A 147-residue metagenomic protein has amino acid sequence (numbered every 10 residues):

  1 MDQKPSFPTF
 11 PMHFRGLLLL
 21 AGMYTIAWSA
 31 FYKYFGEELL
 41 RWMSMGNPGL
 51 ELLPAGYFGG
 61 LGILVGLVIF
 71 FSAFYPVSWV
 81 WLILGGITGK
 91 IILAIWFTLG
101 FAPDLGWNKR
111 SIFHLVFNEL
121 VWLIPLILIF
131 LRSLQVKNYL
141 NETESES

Functional and structural regions predicted by a protein language model:
M1-S6, V136-S147: Short, charged juxtamembrane terminal tails flanking transmembrane helices
M1-T25: Cytosolic juxtamembrane helix and N-cap/initiation of the first transmembrane helix
D2-P11, F35-G56, D104-W107: Interfacial loop at the N-terminal end of multi-pass membrane proteins
G22-L39: Transmembrane alpha-helix/helix-exit interface in multi-pass inner-membrane proteins
M23, W28, L50-A73, I87-I91 (+1 more regions): Core segments of alpha-helical transmembrane spans in multipass integral membrane proteins
G60, N108-W122: Individual transmembrane alpha-helices with interfacial aromatic-anchor signatures
I95-H114: Membrane-helix boundary connector in multi-pass membrane proteins
L120-E142: Membrane-water interface at the C-terminal end of transmembrane alpha helices
